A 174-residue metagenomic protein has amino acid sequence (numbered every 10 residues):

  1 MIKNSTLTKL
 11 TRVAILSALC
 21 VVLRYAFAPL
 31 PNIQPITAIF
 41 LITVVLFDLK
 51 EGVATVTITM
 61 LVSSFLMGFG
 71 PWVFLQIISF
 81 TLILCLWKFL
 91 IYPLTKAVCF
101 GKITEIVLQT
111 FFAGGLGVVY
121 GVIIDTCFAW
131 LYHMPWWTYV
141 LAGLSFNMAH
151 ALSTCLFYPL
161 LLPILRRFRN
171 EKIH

Functional and structural regions predicted by a protein language model:
M1-I42, L46, K50-A54: Hydrophobic transmembrane alpha-helices
I2, K9-L16, T55, V73-A129: Short helix-perturbing small/polar motifs within transmembrane alpha-helices
L19-A26, L46, K50, A54 (+7 more regions): Residues within alpha-helical transmembrane segments of multi-pass membrane proteins, especially transporters, ion
V21-Q34, T57-I91: Interfacial aromatic-anchored transmembrane helix boundaries in multi-pass membrane proteins
A38-L41, S64, L84, A151: Hydrophobic transmembrane alpha-helices of multi-pass small-molecule transporters
L41, M60, T81-L84, K88 (+3 more regions): Transmembrane alpha-helix boundary and packing residues in multipass membrane permease domains and related
V45-K50, L86-K96, P163-N170: Structural signal for the C-terminal ends of transmembrane alpha-helices and the immediately following loop
F69-F74, C99-H174: Membrane-embedded alpha-helical hairpins and interfacial helices in multi-pass inner-membrane proteins
